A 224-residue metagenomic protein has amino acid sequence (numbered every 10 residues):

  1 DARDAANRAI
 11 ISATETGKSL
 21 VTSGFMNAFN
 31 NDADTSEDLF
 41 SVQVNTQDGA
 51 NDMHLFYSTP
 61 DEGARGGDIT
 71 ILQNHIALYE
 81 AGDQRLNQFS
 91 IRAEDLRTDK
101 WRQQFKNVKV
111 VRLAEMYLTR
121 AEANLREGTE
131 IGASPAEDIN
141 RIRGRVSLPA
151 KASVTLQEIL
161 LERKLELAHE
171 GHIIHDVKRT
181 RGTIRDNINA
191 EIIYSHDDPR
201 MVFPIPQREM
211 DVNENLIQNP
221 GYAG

Functional and structural regions predicted by a protein language model:
D1-I10, E37-V42, V108-I139, Q157-E166: Extended, hydrophobic/aromatic-rich amphipathic alpha-helical segments that build helical scaffolds
R3-L113, L156, G171, R181 (+2 more regions): Hydrophobic-face positions in mid-chain alpha helices that act as interaction patches
I139-L148: Acidic helix/loop microenvironments that form the catalytic cleft of cell-wall polysaccharide enzymes
L148-V154: Short, mixed-charge amphipathic alpha-helical segments
L161-R179: Bilobed periplasmic-binding protein-like "clamshell/Venus-flytrap" ligand-binding domains
Y222-G224: Short, solvent-exposed mixed-charge patches
